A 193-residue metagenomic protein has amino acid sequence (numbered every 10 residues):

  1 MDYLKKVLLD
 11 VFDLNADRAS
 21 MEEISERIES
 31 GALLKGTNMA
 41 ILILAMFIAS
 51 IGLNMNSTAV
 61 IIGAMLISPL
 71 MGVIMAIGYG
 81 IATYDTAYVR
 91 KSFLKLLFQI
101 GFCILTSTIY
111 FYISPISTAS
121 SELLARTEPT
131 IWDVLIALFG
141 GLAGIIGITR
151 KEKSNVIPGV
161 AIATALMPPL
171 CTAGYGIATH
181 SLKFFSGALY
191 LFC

Functional and structural regions predicted by a protein language model:
D2-G141, R150-E152: Alpha-helical transmembrane segments and their membrane-interface boundaries that form or gate the permeation pathway
E23, I148-V156, G176-K183: Alpha-helical transmembrane bundle and helix-membrane interface signal in multi-pass integral membrane proteins
A59-L66, S154-V160, A173-G174, S186-G187: Hydrophobic alpha-helical membrane segments of integral membrane proteins
M65-L70, D133, A161-P169, F192-C193: Small-residue-enriched core segments of transmembrane alpha-helices in multipass membrane transport and channel
T83, I113, S117-S121, L170-L191: Transmembrane helix-loop junctions at the membrane interface of multipass transporters and ion channels
K91-S92, I157, A161, S181-C193: Structural signal for the N-terminal portions of transmembrane helices and their immediately preceding loop/interface
L97-S107, I162-G174: Small-residue-rich segments of transmembrane alpha-helices in multi-pass membrane proteins, especially helix faces
F139-A143, I157-M167: Alpha-helical membrane segments and immediately flanking helix-loop junctions that form or couple to the substrate/ion
